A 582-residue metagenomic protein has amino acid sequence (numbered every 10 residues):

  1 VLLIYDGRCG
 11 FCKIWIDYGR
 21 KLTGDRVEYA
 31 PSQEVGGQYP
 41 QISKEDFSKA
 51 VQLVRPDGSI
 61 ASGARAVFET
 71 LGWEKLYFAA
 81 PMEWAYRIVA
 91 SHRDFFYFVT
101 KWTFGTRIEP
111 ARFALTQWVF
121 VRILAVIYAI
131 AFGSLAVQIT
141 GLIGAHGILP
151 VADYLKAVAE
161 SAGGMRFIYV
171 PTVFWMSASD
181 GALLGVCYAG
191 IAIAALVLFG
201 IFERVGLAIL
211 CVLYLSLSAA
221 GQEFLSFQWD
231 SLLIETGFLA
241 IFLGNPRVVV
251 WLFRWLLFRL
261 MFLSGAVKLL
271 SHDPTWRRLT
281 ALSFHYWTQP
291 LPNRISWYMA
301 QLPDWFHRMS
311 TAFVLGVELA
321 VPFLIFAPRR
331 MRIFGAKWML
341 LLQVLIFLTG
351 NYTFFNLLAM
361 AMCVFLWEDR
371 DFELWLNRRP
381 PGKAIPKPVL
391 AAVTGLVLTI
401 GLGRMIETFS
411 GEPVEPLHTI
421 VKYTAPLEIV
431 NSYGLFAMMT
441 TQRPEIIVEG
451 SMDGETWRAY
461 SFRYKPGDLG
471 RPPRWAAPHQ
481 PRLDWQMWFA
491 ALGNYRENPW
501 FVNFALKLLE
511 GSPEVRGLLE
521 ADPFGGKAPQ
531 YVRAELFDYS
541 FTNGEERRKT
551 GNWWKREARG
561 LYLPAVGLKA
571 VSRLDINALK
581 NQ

Functional and structural regions predicted by a protein language model:
V1-L22: Local sequence-structure signature of Cys/Sec-based thiol-disulfide redox active-site neighborhoods
L2-I4, W15, Y29-A30, F95-Q582: Alpha-helical membrane-anchoring segments
G10, V35, P466-G467: Short, catalytically relevant binding-site loops at active-site mouths
R20-A30: Conserved helix-turn-beta segment immediately C-terminal to the redox Cys motif in thioredoxin-like folds
Q33-R107: Thiol/selenol-based redox catalytic cores and closely related redox-interacting motifs
